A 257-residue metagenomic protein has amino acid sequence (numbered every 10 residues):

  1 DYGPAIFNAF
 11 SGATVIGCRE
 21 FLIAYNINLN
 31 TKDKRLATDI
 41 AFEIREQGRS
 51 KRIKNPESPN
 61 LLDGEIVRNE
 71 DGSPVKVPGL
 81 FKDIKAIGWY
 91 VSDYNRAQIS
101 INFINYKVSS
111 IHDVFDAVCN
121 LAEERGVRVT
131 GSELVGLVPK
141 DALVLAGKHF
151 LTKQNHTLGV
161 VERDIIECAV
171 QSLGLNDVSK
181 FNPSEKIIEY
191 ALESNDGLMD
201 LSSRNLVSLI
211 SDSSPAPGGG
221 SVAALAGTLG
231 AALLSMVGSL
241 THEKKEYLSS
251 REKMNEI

Functional and structural regions predicted by a protein language model:
D1-N205, D212-S213: Long, contiguous binding/interaction regions
C119, L145, A232-L234, K244: Hydrophobic alpha-helical segments
D196, D200-R204, G219, A223-G227 (+1 more regions): Amphipathic, non-membrane alpha-helical segments in soluble helical-bundle scaffolds
I210-V237: Conserved phosphate/anionic-ligand binding catalytic regions in large, soluble enzymes, centered on
L240-T241: Helical catalytic core of nucleic-acid polymerases
K245-I257: A structural-propensity feature for long, helix-poor, extended segments
